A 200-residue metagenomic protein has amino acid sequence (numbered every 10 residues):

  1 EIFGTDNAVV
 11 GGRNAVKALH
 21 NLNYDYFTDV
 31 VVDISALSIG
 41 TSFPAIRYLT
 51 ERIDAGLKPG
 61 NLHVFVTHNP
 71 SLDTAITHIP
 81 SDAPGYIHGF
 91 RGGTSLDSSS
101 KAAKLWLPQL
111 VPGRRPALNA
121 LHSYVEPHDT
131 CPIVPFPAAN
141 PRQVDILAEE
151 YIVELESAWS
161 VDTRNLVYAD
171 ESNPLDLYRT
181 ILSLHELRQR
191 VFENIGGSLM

Functional and structural regions predicted by a protein language model:
E1-D29, L37-M200: Long, low-complexity, Lys/Arg-enriched
I34: Short glycine-centered, acidic/aromatic-flanked micro-motifs in structured strand/loop junctions that mark active-site
